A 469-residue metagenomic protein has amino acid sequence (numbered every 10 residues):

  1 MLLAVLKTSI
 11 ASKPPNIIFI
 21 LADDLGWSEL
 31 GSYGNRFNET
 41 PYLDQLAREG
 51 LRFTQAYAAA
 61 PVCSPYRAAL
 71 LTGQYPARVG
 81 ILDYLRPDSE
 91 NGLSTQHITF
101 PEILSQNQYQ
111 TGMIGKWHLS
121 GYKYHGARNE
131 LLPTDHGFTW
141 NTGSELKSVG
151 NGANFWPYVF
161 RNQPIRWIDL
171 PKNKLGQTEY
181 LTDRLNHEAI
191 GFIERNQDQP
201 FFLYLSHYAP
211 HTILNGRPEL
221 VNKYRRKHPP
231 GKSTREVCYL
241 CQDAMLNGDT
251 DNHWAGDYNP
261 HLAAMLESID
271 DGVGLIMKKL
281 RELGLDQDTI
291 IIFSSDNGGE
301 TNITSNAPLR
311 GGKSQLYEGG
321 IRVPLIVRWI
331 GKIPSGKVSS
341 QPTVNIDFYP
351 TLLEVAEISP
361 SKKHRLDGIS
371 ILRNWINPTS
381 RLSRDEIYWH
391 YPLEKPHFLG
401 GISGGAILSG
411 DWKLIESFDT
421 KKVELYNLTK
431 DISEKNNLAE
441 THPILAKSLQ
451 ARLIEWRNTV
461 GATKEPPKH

Functional and structural regions predicted by a protein language model:
L2-K13: Bacterial Sec-dependent signal peptides at the C-terminal "C-region" and cleavage site
A11-P14, F37-E39, Q45-R48, R52 (+10 more regions): Extracellular/periplasmic catalytic domains that process cell-envelope and extracellular macromolecules
I18-L21, R52-A58, C63-S64, A69-T72 (+11 more regions): Structural recognition of the beta-strand scaffold that forms the well-ordered cores of secreted hydrolase catalytic
F19, W27-M113, Y122-H125, W140 (+4 more regions): Active-site segment of extracytoplasmic enzymes that catalyze sulfate/phosphate-ester chemistry
A22-N38, T54, Y84, D88 (+8 more regions): Active-site-proximal cap/lid insertion segments
P41, L70, K116, S120-K123 (+2 more regions): Polar, surface-exposed loop/tail segments that function as active-site lids or cofactor/substrate-recognition elements
A59, E90-L93, K313-E318, P378 (+2 more regions): Short Gly/Pro-enriched turn/cap motifs at secondary-structure boundaries
M113, L382-R384, E455-P467: Bilobed periplasmic-binding protein-like "clamshell/Venus-flytrap" ligand-binding domains
